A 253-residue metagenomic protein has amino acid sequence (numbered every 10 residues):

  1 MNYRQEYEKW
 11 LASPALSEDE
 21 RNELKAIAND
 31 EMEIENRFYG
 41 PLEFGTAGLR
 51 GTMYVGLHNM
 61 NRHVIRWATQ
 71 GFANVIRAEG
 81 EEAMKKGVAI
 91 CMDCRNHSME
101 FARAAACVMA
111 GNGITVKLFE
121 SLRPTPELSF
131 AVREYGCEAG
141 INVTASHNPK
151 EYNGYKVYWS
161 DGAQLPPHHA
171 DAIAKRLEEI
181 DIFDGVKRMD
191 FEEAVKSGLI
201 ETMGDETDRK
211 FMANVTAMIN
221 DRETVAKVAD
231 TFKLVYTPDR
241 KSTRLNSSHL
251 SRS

Functional and structural regions predicted by a protein language model:
M1-W67, R176-D184, E201: Cofactor-/ligand-binding subdomain signature composed of acidic, glycine-rich, tryptophan-containing flexible loops
W10-S13, E81-S160: Ferredoxin-reductase
W10-S13, I27-D30, F72-E79, N112 (+3 more regions): Change "in soluble alpha/beta enzymes" to "in soluble alpha/beta proteins
E33-F38, L42, N153-R244: Gly/Ser/Thr-enriched, mixed-charge loops and adjacent short helices that form phosphate/oxyanion-binding elements
M60-Q70, H97-S98, E120, P124 (+1 more regions): Phosphate/oxyanion-binding active-site loops and adjacent basic polyanion-contact surfaces
T69-V88, N220-D230: Glycine-rich phosphate/diphosphate-binding loops that line cofactor/substrate pockets in enzymes
Q70, R103, C107, P126 (+5 more regions): Residues on a specific face of well-ordered alpha-helices
L245-S253: Single conserved hydrophobic/aromatic residue that forms the stacking wall/gate of nucleotide- or nucleobase-binding
